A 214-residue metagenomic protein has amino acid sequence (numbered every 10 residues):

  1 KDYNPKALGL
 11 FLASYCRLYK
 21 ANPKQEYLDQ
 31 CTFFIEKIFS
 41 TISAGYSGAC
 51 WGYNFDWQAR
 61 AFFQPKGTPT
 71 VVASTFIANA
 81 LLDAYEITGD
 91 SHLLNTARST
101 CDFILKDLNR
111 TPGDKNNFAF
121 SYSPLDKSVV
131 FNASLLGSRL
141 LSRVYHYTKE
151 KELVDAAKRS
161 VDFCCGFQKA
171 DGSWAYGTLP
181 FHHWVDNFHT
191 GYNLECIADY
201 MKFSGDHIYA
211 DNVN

Functional and structural regions predicted by a protein language model:
K1-N214: Glycan-recognition and catalytic cores of secretory/periplasmic carbohydrate-active enzymes
